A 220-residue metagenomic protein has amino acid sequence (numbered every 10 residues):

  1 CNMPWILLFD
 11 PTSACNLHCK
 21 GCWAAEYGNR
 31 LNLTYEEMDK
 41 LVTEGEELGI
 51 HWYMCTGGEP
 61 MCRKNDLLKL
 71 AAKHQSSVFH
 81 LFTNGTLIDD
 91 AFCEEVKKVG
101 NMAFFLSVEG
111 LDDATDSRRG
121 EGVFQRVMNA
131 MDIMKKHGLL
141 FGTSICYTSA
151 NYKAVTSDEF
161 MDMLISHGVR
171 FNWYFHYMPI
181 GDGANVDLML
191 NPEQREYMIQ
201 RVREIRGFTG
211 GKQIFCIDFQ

Functional and structural regions predicted by a protein language model:
C1-W5: Flexible, acidic/Gly-rich N-terminal and inter-domain linker regions that tether and position cofactor-handling modules
I6-E36: Canonical Radical SAM [4Fe-4S] cluster-binding loop centered on the CxxxCxxC motif and its immediate flanking residues
A25-N29, L111-D113, P179-D182: A short, flexible beta-alpha/helix-coil linker loop
E26-L31, S117-V123, D187-L190: Short glycine-enriched, charge-decorated loop/helix-capping segments at active-site entrances that position
M38-C55, R63-H176: Radical SAM/AdoMet-radical enzyme domain recognition
Y177-Q220: A C-terminal junction/extension of Radical SAM enzymes
